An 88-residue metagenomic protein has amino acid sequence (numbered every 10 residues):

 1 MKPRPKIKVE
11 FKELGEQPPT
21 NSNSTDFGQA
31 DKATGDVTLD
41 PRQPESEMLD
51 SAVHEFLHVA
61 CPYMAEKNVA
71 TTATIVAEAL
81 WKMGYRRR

Functional and structural regions predicted by a protein language model:
M1-S46, P62-L80: Active-site scaffold of zinc-dependent metalloenzymes
D50-V59: Active-site recognition of the HExxH zinc-binding catalytic motif
M83-R88: Short, positively charged interaction helices/loops
